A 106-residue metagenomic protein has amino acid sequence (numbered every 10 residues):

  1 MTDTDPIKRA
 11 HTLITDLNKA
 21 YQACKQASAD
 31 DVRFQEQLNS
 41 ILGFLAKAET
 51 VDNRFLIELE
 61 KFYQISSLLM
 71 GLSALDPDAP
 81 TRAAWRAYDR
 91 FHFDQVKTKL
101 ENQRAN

Functional and structural regions predicted by a protein language model:
T2-N39, F93, K97: Short terminal alpha-helical segments
T2-R9, Q26, D30-R33, R54-I57 (+3 more regions): Non-transmembrane, amphipathic alpha-helical segments
K19-L69: Amphipathic alpha-helical interaction modules
K61-N106: Amphipathic alpha-helical binding modules
